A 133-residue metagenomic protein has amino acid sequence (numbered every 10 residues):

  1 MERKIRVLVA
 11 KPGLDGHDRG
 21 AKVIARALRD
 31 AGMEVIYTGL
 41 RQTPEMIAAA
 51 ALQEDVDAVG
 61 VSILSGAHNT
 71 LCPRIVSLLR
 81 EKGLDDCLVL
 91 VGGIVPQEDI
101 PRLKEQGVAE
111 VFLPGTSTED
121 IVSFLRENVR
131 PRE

Functional and structural regions predicted by a protein language model:
M1, R132-E133: Basic/polar N-terminal segments that are highly enriched at the extreme N-terminus, encompassing both cleavable
M1-K4, L84: Short, flexible coil/linker segments at domain boundaries that flank nucleotide/cofactor-interacting
A10-L14: N-terminal pre-triad scaffold of radical SAM enzymes
A21-R126, P131: Cofactor-cradling patches in redox/metallo enzymes
